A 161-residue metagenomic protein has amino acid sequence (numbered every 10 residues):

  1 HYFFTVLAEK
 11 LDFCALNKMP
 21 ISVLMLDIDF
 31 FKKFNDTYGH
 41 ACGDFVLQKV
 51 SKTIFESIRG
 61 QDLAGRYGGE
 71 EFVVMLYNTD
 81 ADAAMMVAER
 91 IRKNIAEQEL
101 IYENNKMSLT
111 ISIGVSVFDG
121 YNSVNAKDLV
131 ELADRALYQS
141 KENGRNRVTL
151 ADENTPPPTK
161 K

Functional and structural regions predicted by a protein language model:
H1-P20, F30-N78, D82, M86 (+2 more regions): Cytosolic catalytic cores of cyclic-nucleotide second-messenger enzymes
L16, V23-M25, L150: Core hydrophobic beta-sheet residues of small sensory/regulatory alpha/beta domains, primarily PAS-family
S22, S112: Cell-envelope/extracellular polymer assembly enzymes that use nucleotide-activated donors
L24-D27, G69, A133: Conserved metal-coordinating catalytic motifs of nucleotidyl cyclase and c-di-GMP turnover enzymes
I28, T79, L100, F118: Hydrophobic pocket-lining residues within nucleotide cofactor-binding pockets
A81, M85, E89, F118-K161: Catalytic-core segments of nucleotide cyclases and related cyclic-nucleotide turnover enzymes
I95-I111, K141, L150: Catalytic core regions of nucleotide second-messenger enzymes
